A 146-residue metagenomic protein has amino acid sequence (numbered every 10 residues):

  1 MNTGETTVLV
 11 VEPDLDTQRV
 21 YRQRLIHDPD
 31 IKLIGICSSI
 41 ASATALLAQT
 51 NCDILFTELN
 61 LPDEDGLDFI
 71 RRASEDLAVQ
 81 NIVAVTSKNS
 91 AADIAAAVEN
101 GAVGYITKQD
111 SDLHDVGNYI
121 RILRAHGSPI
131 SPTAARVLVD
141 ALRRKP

Functional and structural regions predicted by a protein language model:
G4-T17, Y21-L25, L55: Conserved acidic segment of CheY-like receiver
R22, I36-I54: Acidic, metal-coordinating helix/loop segments flanking the phosphotransfer/catalytic sites of two-component signaling
S39, D65-D68: Acidic catalytic/metal-coordinating carboxylates
E58-L59, T86: Active-site residues of response regulator receiver
P62: The feature encodes the CheY-like receiver
L67-V79, A96: Short amphipathic alpha-helix used as the core "switch/output" element in two-component signaling
A95-V98, S111-P146: Short, flexible helix-to-coil linker/hinge segments that flank and couple to helix-turn-helix
